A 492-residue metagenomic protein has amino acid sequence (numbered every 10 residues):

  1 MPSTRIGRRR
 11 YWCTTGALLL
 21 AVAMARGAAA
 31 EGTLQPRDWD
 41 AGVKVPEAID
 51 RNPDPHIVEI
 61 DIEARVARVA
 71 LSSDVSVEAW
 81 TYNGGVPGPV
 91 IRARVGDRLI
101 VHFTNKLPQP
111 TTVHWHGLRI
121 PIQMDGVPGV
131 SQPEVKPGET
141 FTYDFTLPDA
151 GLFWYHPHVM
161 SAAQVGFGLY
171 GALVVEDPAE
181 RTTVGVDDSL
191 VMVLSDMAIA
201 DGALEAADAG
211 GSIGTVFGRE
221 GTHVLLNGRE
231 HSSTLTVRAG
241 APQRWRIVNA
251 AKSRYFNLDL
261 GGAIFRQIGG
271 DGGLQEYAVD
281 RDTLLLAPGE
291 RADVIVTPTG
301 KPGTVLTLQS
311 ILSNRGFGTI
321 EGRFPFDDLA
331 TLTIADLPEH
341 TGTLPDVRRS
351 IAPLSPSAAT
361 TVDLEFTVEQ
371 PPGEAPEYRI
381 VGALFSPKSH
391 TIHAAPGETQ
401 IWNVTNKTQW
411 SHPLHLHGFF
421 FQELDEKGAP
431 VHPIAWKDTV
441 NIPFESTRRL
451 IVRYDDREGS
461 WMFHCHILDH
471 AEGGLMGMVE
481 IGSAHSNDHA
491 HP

Functional and structural regions predicted by a protein language model:
M1-R8: N-terminal secretory signal peptides that target proteins for export/translocation
T15-A23: Bacterial N-terminal signal peptides
A30-I295, G316, D328-Q370, T447-R448 (+1 more regions): Histidine-centered copper-binding motifs that mark active-site loops of extracellular/periplasmic copper enzymes
D50, G318-E321, L354, R453 (+1 more regions): Short proline/glycine-enriched turn/loop segments at secondary-structure junctions
Q123-G129, Q267-D282, D363-P492: Active-site pocket scaffolds in enzymes
F153-S161, G300-N314, D455-D469: Short, surface-exposed ligand- or partner-binding patches at beta-edge/loop junctions that are enriched in aromatics
